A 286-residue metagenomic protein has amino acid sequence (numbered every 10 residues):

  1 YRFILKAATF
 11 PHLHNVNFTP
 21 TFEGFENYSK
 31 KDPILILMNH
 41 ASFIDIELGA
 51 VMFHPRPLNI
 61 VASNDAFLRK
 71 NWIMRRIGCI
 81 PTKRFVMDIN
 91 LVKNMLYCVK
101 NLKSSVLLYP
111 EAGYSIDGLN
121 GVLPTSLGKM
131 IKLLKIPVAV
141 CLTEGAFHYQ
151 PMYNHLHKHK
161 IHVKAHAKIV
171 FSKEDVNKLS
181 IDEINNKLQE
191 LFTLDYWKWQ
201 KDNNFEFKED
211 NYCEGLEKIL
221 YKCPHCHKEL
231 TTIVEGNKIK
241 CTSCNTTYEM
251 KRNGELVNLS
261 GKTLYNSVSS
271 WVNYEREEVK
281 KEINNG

Functional and structural regions predicted by a protein language model:
Y1-A8: Helix-enriched interaction subdomains in cytosolic or periplasmic regions, typified by TIR/SEFIR signaling/NADase cores
L5, L13-N186, D210, C226 (+1 more regions): Soluble catalytic domains of membrane acyltransferases
N15, T19, L191-W199, L230 (+1 more regions): Short secondary-structure junctions and interdomain/linker hinges
L133-P137, T193-K198, E235: Secondary-structure boundary elements
V170-S172, D182-I219: A conserved mid-domain beta-alpha-beta active-site/ligand-binding segment of alpha/beta enzyme cores
K208-K262: Cys/His-rich short segments
T247-G286: Long, charge-rich boundary regions
